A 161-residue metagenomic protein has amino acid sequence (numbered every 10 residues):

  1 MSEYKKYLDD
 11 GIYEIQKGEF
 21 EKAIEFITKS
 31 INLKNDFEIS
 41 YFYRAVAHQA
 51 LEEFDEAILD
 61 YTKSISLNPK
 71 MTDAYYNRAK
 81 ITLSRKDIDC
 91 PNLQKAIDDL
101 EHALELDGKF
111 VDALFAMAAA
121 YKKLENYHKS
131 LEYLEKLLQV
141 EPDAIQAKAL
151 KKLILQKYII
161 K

Functional and structural regions predicted by a protein language model:
S2-L33, V46, A50: Alpha-helical segment of the N-proximal tetratricopeptide repeat
E3-K5, E38-I39, T72-D73, V111-D112 (+1 more regions): Helix-start (N-cap) detector for alpha-helical repeat units in TPR-like alpha-solenoids, especially tetratricopeptide
I15, F42, Q49, Y76 (+3 more regions): Position-specific recognition of the canonical hydrophobic site in helix A of tetratricopeptide repeat
K29-S30, K63-S64, H102-A103, K136-L137: Canonical positions in the second alpha-helix
